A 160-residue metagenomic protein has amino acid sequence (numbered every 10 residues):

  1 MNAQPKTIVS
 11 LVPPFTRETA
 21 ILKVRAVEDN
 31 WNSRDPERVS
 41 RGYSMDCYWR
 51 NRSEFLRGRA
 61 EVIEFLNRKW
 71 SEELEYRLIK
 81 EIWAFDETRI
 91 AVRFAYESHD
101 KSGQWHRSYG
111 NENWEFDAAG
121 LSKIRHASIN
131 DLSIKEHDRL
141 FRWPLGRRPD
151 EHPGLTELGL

Functional and structural regions predicted by a protein language model:
M1-M45, L155-L160: Short, low-complexity N-terminal intrinsically disordered segments enriched in polar/charged residues
N2-F15, E64-L160: A beta-strand edge to alpha-helix "cap/lid" segment located at domain peripheries
N32-D35, N51, E112: Acidic side chains
N32-S33, S44, Y48, N67-E75: Short helix-capping and hinge/turn segments at secondary-structure transitions, especially at repeat and domain
R38, S44, R59, S122-A127: Secondary-structure boundary/capping motif
Y48-W70: Short solvent-exposed beta->alpha transition segments
